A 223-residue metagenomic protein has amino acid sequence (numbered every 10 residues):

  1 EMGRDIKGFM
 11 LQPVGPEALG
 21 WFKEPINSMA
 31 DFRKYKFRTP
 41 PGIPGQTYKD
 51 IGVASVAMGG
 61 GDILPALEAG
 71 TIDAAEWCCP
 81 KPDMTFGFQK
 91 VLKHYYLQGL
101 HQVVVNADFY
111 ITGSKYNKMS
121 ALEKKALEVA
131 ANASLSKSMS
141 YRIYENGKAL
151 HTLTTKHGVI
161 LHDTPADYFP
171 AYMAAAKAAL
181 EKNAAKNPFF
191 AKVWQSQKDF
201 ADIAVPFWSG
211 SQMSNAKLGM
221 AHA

Functional and structural regions predicted by a protein language model:
M2-A223: N-terminal secretory/targeting leader peptides
